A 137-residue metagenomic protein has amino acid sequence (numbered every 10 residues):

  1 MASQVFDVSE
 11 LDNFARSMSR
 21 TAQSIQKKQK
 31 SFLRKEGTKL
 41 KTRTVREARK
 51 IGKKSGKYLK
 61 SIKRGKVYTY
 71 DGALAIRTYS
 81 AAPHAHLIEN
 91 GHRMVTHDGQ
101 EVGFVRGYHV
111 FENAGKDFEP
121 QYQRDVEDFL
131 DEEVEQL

Functional and structural regions predicted by a protein language model:
M1-A82, R93-L137: Short, Lys/Arg-rich flexible segments
H84-N90: Short, cysteine-centered beta-strand-loop-beta hairpins and adjacent loop/turn segments enriched in charged/polar
